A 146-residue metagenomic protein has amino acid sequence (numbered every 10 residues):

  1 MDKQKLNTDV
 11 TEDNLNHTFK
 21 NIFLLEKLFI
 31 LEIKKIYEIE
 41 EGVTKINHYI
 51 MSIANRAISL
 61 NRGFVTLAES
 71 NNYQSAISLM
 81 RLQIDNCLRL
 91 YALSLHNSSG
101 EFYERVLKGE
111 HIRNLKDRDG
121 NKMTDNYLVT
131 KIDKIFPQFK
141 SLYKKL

Functional and structural regions predicted by a protein language model:
M1-I53: N-terminal, Lys/Arg-enriched amphipathic/low-complexity engagement segments that precede the first folded domain
K35-M51, R62, E69-Y73, S78-K145: Short non-catalytic regulatory patches outside canonical folded cores
I53-S59: Helix-boundary capping/turn motifs
